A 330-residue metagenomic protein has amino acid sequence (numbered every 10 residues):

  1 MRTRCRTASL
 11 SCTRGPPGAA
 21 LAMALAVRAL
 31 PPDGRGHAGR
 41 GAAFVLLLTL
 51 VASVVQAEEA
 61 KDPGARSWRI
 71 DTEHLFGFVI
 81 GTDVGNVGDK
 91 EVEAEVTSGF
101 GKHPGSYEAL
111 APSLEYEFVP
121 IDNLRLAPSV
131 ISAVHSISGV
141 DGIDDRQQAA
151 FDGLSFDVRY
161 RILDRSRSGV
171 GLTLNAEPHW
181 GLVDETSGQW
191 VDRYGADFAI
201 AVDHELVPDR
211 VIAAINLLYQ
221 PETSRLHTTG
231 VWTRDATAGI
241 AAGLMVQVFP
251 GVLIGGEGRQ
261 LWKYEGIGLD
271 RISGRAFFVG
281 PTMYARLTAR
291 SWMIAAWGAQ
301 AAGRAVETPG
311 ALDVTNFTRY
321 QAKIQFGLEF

Functional and structural regions predicted by a protein language model:
M1-R69: Cleavable N-terminal export/targeting peptides
E58-F330: Transmembrane beta-barrel domains of Gram-negative outer membranes and organellar outer membranes
